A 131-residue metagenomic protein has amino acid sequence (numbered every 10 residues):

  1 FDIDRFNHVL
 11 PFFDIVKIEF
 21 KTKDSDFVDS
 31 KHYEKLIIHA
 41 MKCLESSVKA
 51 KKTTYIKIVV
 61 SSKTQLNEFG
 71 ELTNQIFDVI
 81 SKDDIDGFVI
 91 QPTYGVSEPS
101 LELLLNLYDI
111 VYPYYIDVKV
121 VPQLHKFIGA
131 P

Functional and structural regions predicted by a protein language model:
F1-V118, Q123-H125, G129-P131: Conserved AdoMet/S-adenosylmethionine-binding subsite of the radical SAM
